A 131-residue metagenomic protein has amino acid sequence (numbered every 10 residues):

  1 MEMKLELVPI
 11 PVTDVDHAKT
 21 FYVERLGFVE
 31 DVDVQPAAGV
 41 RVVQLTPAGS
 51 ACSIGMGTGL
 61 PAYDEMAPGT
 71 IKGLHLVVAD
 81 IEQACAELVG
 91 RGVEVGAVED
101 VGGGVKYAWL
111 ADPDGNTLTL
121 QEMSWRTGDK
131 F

Functional and structural regions predicted by a protein language model:
E2-M3, I10-C52, G90: Core segments of cupin and vicinal oxygen chelate
M3, L7, V32-V34, R41-Q44 (+2 more regions): Vicinal oxygen chelate
I10, L74-A79: Short, well-ordered beta-strand elements within core beta-sheets of diverse protein domains
D14-V15, A79-E82: Helix N-cap motif at beta-to-alpha junctions
F21, E82-E87: Short amphipathic alpha-helices within nucleic acid-binding modules
L26, A38, P68, K72 (+2 more regions): Short glycine-rich loop/turn motifs that provide flexible caps or phosphate-binding loops at active sites
V29-G69, T117-S124: Conserved short beta-strand elements that form part of the metal-binding/catalytic scaffold of enzyme active sites
